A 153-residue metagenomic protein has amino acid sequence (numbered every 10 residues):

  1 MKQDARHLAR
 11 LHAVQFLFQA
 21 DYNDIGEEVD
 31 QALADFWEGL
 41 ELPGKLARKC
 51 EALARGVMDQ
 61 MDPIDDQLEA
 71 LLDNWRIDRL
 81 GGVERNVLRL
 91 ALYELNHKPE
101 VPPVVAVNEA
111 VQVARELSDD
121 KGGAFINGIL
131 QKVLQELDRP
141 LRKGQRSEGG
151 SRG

Functional and structural regions predicted by a protein language model:
M1-G153: N-terminal interaction/assembly modules
